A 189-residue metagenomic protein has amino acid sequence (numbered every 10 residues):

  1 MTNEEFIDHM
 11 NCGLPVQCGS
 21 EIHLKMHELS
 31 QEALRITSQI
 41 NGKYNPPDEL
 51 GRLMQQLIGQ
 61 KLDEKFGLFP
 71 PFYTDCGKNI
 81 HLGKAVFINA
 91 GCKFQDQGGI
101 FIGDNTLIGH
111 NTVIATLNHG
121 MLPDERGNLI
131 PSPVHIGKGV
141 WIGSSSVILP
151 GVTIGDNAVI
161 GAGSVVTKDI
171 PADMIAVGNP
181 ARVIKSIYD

Functional and structural regions predicted by a protein language model:
M1-D63, A181-I184: Terminal amphipathic alpha-helical/low-complexity segments used for targeting or macromolecular assembly
F72-L82, F87-T153, N179-D189: Flexible, glycine/small-residue-enriched loop-and-beta-strand segment within the central core of proteins
W141, V159, I175-V177: Short-chain dehydrogenase/reductase
T153, T167-K168: Active-site/ligand-binding-proximal alpha/beta "capping" segment
G155-A158, P171-D173: Conserved catalytic segment of ABC-fold P-loop ATPases
